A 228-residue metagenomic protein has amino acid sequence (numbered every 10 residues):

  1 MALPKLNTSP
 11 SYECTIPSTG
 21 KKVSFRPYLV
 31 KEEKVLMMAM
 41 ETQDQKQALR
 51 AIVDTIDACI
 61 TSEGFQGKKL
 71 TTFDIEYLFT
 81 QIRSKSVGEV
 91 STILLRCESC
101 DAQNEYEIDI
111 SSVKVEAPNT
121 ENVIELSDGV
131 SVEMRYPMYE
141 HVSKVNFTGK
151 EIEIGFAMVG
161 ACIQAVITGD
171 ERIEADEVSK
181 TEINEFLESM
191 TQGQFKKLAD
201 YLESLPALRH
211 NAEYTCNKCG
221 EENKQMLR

Functional and structural regions predicted by a protein language model:
M1-R228: Short, surface-exposed, charged amphipathic helix/loop patches that serve as local interaction elements
